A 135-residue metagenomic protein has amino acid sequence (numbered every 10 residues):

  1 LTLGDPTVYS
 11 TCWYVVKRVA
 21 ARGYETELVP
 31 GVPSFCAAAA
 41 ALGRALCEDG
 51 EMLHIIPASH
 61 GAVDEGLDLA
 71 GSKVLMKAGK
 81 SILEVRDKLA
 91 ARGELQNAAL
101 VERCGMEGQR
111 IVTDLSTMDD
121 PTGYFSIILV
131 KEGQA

Functional and structural regions predicted by a protein language model:
T2, L28-G31, E48, L75 (+1 more regions): General beta-strand structural signal in soluble alpha/beta enzymes
T2-L3, K17, G123: Long, low-complexity, intrinsically disordered polar/charged segments
L3-G4, G79: Residue-level signal for short, function-critical loop segments
P6-V8, E107-G108: Short, small-residue-enriched loops and turns at beta-alpha junctions that line or gate enzyme active sites
T7-L69, D119, E132-G133: Class I SAM-dependent methyltransferase SAM-binding "motif I" and its flanking Rossmann-like core
D68-A135: A contiguous loop/helix-start segment that scaffolds small-molecule binding in enzyme catalytic cores
